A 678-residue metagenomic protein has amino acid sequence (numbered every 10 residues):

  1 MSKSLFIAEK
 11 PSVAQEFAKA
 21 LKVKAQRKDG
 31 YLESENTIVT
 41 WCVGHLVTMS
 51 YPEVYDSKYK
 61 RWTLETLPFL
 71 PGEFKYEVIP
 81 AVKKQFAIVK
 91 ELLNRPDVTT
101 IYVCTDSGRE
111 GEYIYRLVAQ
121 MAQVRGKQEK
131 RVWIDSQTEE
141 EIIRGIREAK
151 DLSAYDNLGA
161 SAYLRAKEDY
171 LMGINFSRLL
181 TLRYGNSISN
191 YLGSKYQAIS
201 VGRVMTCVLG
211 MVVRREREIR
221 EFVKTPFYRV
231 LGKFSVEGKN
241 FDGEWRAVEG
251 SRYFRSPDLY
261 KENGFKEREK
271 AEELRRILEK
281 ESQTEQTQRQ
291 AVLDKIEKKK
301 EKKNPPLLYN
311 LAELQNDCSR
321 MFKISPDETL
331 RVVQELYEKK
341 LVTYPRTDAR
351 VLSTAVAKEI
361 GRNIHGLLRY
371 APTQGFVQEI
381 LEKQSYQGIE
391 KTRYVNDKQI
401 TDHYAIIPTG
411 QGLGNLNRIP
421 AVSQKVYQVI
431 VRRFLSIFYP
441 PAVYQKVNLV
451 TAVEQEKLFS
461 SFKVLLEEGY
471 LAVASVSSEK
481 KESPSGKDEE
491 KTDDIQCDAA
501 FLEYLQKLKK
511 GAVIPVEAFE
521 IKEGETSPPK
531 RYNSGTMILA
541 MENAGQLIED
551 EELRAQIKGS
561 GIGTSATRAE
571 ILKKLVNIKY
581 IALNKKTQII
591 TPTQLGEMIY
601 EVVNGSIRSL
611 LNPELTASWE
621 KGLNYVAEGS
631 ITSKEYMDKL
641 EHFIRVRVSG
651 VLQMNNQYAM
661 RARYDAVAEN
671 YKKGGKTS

Functional and structural regions predicted by a protein language model:
M1-R178, E272, P528: Intrinsically disordered, low-complexity regulatory segments
S2-L5, K24, K28, V82 (+7 more regions): Basic, low-complexity terminal or inter-domain segments flanking catalytic cores
D106, D317, M321-S325, T329: A conserved hydrophobic secondary-structure block that centers on an alpha-helix together with its immediately flanking
S194-S200, V212-R268, M321: C-terminal helical "lid" subdomain and adjoining coupling/linker elements of P-loop NTPases
M205: Conserved PLP-enzyme active-site core in the AAT-like
R255-L307, Q315: Metal- or metallocofactor-binding catalytic centers and their adjacent structured scaffolds across diverse enzyme
Q288-A312, S319, I324, T347-A349 (+3 more regions): A charged, low-hydrophobicity C-terminal interaction/regulatory region common to genome-maintenance complexes
